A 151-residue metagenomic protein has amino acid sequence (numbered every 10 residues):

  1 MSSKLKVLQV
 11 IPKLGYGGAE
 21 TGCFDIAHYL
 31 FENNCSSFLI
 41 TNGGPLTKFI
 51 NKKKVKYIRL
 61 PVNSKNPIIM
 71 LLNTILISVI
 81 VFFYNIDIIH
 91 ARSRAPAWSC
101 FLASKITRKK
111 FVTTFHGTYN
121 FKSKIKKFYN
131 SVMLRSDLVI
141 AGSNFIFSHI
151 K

Functional and structural regions predicted by a protein language model:
M1-K151: Membrane-interface segments of envelope glycosyltransferases acting on lipid-linked substrates or membrane lipids
